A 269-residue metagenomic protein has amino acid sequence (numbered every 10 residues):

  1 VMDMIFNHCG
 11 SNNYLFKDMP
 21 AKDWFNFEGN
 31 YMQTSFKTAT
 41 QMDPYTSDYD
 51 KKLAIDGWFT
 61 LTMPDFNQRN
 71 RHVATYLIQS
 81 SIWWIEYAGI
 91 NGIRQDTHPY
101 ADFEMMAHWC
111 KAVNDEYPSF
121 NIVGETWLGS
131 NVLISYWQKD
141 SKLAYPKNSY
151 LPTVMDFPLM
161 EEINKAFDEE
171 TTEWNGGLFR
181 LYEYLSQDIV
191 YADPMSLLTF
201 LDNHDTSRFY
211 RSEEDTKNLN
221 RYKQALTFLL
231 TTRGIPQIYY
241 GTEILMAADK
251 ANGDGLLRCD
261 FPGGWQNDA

Functional and structural regions predicted by a protein language model:
V1-H8, Q41-D43, V123: Glycine-rich, aromatic-flanked loop segments that form ligand/cofactor-binding clefts across common enzyme folds
V1-M2, R94, V123, F200 (+1 more regions): A structural signal for short, well-ordered beta-strand segments and their strand-loop junctions that often border
H8, N13-P20, S80-I82, E86-A192 (+4 more regions): Active-site-proximal helices and loops of the catalytic beta/alpha 8
Y14-M63, E161-S186: Core domains of carbohydrate- and sulfate-ester-processing enzymes
M63-Y76: Active-site mouth loops of central-metabolism enzymes
Y191-D215: Active-site clefts of carbohydrate-active enzymes
Y222-Q224: Conserved interdomain hinge at the start of the Helicase C-terminal
